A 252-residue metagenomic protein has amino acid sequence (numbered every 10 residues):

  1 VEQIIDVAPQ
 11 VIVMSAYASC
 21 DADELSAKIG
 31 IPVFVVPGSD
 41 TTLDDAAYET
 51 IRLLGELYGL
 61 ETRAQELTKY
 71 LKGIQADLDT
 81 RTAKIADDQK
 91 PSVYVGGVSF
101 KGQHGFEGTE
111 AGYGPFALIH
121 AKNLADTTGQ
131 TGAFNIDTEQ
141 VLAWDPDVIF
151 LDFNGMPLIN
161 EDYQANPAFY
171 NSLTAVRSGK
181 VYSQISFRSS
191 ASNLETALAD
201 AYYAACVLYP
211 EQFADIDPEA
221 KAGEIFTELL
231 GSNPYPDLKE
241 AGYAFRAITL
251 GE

Functional and structural regions predicted by a protein language model:
V1-L57, F134-S172, I248-G251: Acidic/His-rich segments in extracytoplasmic proteins that coordinate ligands and/or metal ions
D6-A8, C20, D88-K90, V176-G179: Extracytoplasmic
D21-K101, A125-D126, S183-L250: Extracytoplasmic substrate-binding proteins
K28-G30, I119-H120, R177: Short, structured coil segments at secondary-structure junctions
R52, K69, E110-A117, E139-L142: Internal, well-ordered alpha-helical scaffold/interface segments that support domain packing or protein-protein contacts
K84-D87, P115, E139-A143, L173-T174: Short, conserved, surface-exposed binding loops centered on an aromatic residue
H104-G132: Alpha-helical, coiled-coil/dimerization segments enriched in small aliphatic residues
V148-L208: Active-site/pore-lining binding-face segments in mid-to-C-terminal subdomains
